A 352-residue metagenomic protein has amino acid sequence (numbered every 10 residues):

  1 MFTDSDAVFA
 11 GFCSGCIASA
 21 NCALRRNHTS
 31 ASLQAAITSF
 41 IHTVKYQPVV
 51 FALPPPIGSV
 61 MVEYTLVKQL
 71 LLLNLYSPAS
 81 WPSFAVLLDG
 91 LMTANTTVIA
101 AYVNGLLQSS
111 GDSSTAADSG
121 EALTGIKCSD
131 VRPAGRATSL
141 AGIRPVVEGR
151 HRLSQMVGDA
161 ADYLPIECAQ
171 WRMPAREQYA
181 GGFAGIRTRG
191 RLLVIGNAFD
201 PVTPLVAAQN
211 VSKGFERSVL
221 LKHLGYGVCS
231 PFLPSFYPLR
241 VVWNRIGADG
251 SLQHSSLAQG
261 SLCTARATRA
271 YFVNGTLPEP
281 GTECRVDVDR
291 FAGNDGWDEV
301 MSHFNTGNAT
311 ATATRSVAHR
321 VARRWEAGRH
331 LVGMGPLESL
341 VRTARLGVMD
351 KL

Functional and structural regions predicted by a protein language model:
M1-L352: C-terminal subdomain of alpha/beta-hydrolase-fold enzymes, centered on the catalytic histidine and its supporting
